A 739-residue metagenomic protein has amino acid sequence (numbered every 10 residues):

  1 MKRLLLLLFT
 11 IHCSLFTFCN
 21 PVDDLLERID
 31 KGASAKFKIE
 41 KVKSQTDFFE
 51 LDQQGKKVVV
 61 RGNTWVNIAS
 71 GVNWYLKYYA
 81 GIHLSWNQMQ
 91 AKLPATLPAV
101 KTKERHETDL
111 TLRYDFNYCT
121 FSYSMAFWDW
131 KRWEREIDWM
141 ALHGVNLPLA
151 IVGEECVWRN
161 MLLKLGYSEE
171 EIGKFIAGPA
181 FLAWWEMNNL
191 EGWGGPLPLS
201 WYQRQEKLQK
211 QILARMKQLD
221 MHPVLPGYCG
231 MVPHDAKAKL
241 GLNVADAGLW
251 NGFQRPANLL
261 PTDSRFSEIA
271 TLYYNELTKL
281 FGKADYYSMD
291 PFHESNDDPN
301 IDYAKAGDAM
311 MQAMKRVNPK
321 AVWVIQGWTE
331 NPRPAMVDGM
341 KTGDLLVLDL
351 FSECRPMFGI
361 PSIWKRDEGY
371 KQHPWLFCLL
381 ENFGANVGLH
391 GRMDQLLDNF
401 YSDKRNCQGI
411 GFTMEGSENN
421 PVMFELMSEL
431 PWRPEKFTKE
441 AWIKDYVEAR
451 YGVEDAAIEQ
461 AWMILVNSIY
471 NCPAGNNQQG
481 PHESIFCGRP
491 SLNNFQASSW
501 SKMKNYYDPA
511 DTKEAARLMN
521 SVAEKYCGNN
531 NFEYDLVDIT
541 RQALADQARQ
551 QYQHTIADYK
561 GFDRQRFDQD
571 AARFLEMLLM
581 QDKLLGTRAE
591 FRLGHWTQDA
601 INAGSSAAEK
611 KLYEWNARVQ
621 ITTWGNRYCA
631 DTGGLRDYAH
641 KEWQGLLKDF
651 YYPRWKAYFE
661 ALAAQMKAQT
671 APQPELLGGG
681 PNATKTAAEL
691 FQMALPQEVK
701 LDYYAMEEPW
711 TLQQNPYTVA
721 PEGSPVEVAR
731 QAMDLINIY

Functional and structural regions predicted by a protein language model:
M1-P21: Bacterial Sec-dependent N-terminal signal peptides
F18-L110: Contiguous, structured surface segment used for ligand recognition
D52-G55, N117-F121, W193, N531-D535 (+1 more regions): Acidic/histidine-rich, surface-exposed loop or edge segments in extracytoplasmic proteins
K57-G62, S122-F127, L199-S200: Second-shell loop/turn segments in exported
H83, N87-L97, F116-T120, A141 (+12 more regions): Catalytic-core regions of glycoside hydrolase
L110-R132, M140: Active-site-adjacent substrate/metal-binding segments within catalytic domains of carbohydrate-active enzymes
K502-K525, V537-K560: C-terminal substrate/ligand-recognition segments
W643-Y739: Extended, compositionally biased alpha-helical segments that mediate assembly or anchoring
